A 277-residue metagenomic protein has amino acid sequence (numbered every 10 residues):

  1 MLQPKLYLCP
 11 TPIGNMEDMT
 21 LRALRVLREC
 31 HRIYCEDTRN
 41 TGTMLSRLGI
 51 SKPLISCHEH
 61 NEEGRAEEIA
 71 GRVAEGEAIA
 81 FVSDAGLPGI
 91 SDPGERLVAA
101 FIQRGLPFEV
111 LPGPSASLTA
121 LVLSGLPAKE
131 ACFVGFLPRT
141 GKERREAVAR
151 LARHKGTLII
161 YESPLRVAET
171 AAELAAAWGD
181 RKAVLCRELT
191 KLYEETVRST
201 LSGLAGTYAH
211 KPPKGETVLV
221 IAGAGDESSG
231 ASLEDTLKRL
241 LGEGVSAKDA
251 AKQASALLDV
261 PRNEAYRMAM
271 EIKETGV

Functional and structural regions predicted by a protein language model:
M1-H60: Glycine-rich, flexible N-terminal cofactor/catalytic loop recognition
Q3, A78, T157, Y161-V277: A contiguous loop/helix-start segment that scaffolds small-molecule binding in enzyme catalytic cores
L27-I33, G105-E109, T157-L158: Short active-site oxyanion
C35-E36, D92, Y161: Short beta-strand scaffold positions
S56-E63, L137-G141: Conserved helicase motor
F81: Acidic/polar, glycine-anchored loop/turn motif associated with catalytic or activation segments that engage anionic
P93-E95, A247: Glycine-centered tight-turn and secondary-structure capping sites
R96-H154: Class I SAM-dependent methyltransferase SAM-binding "motif I" and its flanking Rossmann-like core
